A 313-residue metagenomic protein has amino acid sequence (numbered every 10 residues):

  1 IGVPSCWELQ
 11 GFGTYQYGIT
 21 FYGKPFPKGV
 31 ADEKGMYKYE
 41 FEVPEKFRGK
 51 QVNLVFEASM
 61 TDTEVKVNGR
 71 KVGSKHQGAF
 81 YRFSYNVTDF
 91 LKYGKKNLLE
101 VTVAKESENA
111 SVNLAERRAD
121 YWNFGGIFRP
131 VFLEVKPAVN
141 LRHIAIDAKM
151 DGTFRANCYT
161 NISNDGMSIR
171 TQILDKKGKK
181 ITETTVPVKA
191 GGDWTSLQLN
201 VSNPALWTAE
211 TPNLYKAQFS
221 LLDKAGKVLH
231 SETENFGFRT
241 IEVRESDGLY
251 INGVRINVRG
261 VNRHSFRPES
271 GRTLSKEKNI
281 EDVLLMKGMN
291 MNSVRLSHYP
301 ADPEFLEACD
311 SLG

Functional and structural regions predicted by a protein language model:
I1, P27-K28, D32-H143, S163-D165 (+3 more regions): Accessory beta-strand-rich segments of carbohydrate-active enzymes
I1-I19, T102, E106, S111 (+1 more regions): Accessory carbohydrate-binding/adhesion or oligomerization-edge regions at the termini of glycan-active proteins
V65-V67, T153-K189, T195, A217-F219: Beta-strand-rich binding/interaction modules
G69, V131, Y215, G253 (+1 more regions): Conserved, mostly hydrophobic/aromatic
Y85-L91, L197-P212: Signal that preferentially marks extracellular ectodomain short beta-strand elements of beta-sandwich modules
E100-T102, K216-S220: Extracellular recognition modules
E134, P187-K189, N235-R239: Short beta-strand edge segments in extracellular beta-sheet folds
I144-A145, Q218-K287, E307: N-terminal carbohydrate-binding accessory modules
